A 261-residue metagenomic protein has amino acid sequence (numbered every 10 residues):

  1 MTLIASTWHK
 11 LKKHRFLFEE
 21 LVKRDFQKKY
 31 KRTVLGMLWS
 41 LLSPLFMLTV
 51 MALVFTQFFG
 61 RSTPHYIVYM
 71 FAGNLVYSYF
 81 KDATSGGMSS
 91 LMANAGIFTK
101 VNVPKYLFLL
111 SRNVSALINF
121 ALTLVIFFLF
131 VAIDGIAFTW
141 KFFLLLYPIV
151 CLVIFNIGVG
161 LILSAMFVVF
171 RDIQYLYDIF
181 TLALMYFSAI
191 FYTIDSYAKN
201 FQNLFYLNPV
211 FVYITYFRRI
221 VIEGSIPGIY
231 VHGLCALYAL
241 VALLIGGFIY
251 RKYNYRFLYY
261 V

Functional and structural regions predicted by a protein language model:
M1-V261: Hydrophobic transmembrane alpha-helices and immediately adjacent juxtamembrane helices of multi-pass inner-membrane
